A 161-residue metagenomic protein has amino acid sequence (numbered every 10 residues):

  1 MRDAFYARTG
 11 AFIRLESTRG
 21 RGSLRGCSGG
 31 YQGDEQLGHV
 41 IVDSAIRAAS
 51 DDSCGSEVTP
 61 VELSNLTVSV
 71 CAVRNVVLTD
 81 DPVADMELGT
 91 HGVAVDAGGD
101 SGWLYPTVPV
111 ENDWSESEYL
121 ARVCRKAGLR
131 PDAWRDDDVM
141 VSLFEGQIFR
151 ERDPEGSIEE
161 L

Functional and structural regions predicted by a protein language model:
M1-L161: Basic nucleic-acid-binding interfaces
